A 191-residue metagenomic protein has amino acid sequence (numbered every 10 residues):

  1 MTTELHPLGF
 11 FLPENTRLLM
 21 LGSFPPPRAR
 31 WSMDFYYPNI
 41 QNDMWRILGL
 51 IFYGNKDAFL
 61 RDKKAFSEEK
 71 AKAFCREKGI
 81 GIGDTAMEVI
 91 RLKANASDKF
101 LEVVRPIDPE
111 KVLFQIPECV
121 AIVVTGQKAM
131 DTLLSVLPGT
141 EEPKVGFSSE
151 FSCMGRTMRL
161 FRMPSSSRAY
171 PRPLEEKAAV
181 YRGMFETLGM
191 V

Functional and structural regions predicted by a protein language model:
M1-F10, N15, P26-R28, P38-I40 (+3 more regions): C-terminal capping/extension of enzyme domains
F11, K72-C75, F114-Q115: Short, conserved, surface-exposed binding loops centered on an aromatic residue
R17-L18, A121: Structural motif
M20-S23: N-terminal nucleotide-binding beta1-loop-alpha1 segment
P25-P26, F66: Short active-site-proximal "capping" loops at secondary-structure junctions
M33-L101: Short, surface-exposed acidic-centric catalytic microdomains
E77-V136: Internal catalytic-core helix/loop-beta-alpha segment that presents or stabilizes conserved functional determinants
